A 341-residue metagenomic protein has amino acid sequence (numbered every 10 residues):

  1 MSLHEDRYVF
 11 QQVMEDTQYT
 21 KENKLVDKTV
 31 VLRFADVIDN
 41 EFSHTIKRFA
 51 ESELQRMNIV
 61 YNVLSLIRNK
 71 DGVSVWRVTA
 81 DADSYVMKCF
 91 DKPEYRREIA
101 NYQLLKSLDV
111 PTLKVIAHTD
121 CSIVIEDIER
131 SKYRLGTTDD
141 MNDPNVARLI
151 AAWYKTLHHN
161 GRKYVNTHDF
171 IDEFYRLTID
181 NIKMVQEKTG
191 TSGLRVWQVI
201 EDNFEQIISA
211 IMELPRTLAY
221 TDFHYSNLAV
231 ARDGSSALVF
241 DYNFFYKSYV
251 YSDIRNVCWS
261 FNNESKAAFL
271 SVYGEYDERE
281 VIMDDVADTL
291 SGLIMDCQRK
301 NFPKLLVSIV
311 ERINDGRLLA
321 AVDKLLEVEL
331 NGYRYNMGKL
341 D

Functional and structural regions predicted by a protein language model:
S2-L64: Juxta-kinase regulatory segment immediately upstream of eukaryotic protein kinase catalytic domains
E41-R56, R162-T221, A231, A320-D341: An alpha-helical support segment within catalytic cores of ATP-dependent transferases
L66-R68, G72-V165: ATP-binding pocket architecture of kinase catalytic cores
D83, C121, P215-T217, S236: The start of beta-strands in P-loop NTPase/AAA+ ATPase cores
C121-M141, H159, I179-E187, G292-S308: A glycine-centered beta->alpha junction motif in the catalytic cores of kinase/phosphotransferase enzymes
R148, N256, S271-D341: Helix-rich C-terminal or lid/interface subdomains of diverse kinases
L218, A231-S271, E278: Active-site Asp-x-Gly
S226-N227: Conserved protein-kinase catalytic-loop position immediately C-terminal to the HRD catalytic Asp
